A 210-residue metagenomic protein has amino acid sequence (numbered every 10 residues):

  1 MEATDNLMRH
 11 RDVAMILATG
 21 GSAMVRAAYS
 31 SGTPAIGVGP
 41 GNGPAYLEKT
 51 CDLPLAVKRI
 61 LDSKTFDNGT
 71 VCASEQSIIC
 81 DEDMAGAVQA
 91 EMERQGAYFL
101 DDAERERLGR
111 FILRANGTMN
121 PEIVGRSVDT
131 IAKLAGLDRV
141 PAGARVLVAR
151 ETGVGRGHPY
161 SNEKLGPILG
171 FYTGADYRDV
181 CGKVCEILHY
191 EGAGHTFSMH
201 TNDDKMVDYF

Functional and structural regions predicted by a protein language model:
M1-A3, A23-M24, D203-D204: Short acidic loop-to-helix transition motifs that present clustered carboxylates
M1-V13: A structured beta-alpha segment of the ubiquitous adenosine-cofactor-binding alpha/beta core
T4-D5, V57, C181: Short hydrophobic/charged patches on amphipathic alpha-helices used for structural packing and interfaces
L7, A27, F210: Hydrophobic/aromatic ligand-binding patch that stacks against planar heteroaromatic rings of cofactors or nucleotides
H10, V38-P40, T70-S74, N162-P167 (+1 more regions): Short glycine-enriched loop/turn motifs at secondary-structure junctions
I16-A28: Glycine-rich phosphate-binding loop
V25-G155: ALDH superfamily catalytic-core signature
D138-F210: Conserved C-terminal structural/oligomerization subdomain of aldehyde/semialdehyde dehydrogenase
